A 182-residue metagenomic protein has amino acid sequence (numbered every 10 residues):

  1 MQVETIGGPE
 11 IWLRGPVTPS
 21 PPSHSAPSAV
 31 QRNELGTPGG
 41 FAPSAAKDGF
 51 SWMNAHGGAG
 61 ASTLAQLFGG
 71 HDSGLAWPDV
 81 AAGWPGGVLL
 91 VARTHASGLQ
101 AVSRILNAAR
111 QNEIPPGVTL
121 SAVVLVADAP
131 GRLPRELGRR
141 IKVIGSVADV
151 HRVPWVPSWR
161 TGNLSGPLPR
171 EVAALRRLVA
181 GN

Functional and structural regions predicted by a protein language model:
M1-F50, R177-L178: Extreme N-terminal, non-catalytic leader segments that precede Walker-type/kinase nucleotide-binding cores
D48-G70: Glycine-rich phosphate-binding P-loop
M53-G58, A92-H95, V126-A129, V156: Structural motif
L75-T94, R110-G117, S121: Inter-motif core of Ras-like GTPase G domains
G86-S103, D128-L133: Conserved Switch II/interswitch segment of TRAFAC-class P-loop GTPases
S103-S146: Conserved C-terminal guanine-recognition region of P-loop GTPase G domains, centered on the G4
E136-G166: Beta-strand-loop-alpha "switch" segments that mediate conformational coupling across diverse proteins
H151-R152, L168-R177: C-terminal binding/interaction regions
